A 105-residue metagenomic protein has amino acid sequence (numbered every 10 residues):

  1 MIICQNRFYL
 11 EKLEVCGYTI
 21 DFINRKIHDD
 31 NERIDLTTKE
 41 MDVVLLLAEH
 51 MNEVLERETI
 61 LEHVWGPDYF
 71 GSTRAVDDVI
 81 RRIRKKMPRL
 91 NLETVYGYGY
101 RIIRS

Functional and structural regions predicted by a protein language model:
M1-E14: Basic, amphipathic DNA-recognition helix from helix-turn-helix-like DNA-binding domains
R7-F8, R89-L92: Charged, solvent-exposed alpha-helical segments that act as regulatory interaction surfaces
E14-M41, V95, I102-S105: A structural micro-motif at secondary-structure boundaries
T19, D68, T73, G99-R101: Gly/Ser/Thr-rich beta-alpha loop segments that engage phosphate groups in nucleotides
K26-T38, D42-V79, K85-K86, L90: Positively charged, aromatic-enriched patches within helix-turn-helix-type DNA-binding elements, predominantly
H63, Y98-G99: Short acidic/histidine-centered micro-motifs embedded in hydrophobic/aromatic stretches that mark compact functional
